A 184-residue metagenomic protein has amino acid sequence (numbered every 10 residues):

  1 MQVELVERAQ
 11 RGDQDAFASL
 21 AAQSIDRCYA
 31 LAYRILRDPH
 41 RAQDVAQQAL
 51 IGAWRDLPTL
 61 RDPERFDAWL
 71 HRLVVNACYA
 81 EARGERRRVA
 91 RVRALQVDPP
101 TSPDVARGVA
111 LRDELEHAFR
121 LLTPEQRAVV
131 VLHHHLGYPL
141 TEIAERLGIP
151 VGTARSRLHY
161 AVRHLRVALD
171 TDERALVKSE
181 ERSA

Functional and structural regions predicted by a protein language model:
Q2, R88-R112, P139, R182: Internal acidic/polar
V6-A30, R127: A short, charge-rich alpha-helical start-of-domain segment used by transcription regulators
R8, G108, R112, H117-L121 (+2 more regions): C-terminal edge and immediately downstream basic/flexible tail or linker adjoining helix-turn-helix-like DNA-binding
A21-P39, D56, F119, T171: Amphipathic, Lys/Arg- and hydrophobic-enriched alpha-helical face
I25, Y29, Y33, Q47-W54 (+2 more regions): Σ70-family region 2.3-2.4 aromatic/basic alpha-helix that recognizes the −10 promoter and nucleates DNA melting
R41, R120-A128, L136-T153, H164-A168: Helix-turn-helix DNA-binding module
R55-D62, R72-R93, G108, Y160 (+1 more regions): Arg/Lys-rich amphipathic alpha helix in sigma70-family domain 2
L115, V129-V130: Short alpha-helical "packing" element that flanks the helix-turn-helix/winged-helix DNA-binding module
